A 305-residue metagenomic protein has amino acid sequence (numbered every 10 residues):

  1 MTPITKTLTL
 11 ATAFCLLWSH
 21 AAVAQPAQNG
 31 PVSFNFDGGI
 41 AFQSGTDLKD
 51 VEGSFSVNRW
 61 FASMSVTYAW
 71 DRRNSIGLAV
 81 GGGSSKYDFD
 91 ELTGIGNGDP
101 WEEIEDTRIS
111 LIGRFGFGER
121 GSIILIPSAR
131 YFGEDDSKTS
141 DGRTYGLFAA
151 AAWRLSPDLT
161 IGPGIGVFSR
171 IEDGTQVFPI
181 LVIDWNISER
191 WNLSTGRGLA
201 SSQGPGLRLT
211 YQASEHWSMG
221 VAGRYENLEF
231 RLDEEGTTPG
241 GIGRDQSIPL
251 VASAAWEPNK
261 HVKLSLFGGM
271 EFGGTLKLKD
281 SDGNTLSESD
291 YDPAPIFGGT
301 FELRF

Functional and structural regions predicted by a protein language model:
A24-L92, R190, G196, M219 (+2 more regions): Short glycine/proline- and aromatic-enriched beta-strand/turn motifs that initiate or cap beta-hairpins
G38-F42, I123-G133, D158-S169, L181-S201 (+2 more regions): Transmembrane beta-strand segments that form the barrel wall of outer-membrane beta-barrel proteins
L48-E52, T93-D99, Y131-S137, F148 (+5 more regions): Extracellular loop and loop/strand-boundary signature of outer-membrane beta-barrel proteins
E52-N58, G98-E105, K138-R143, I171-T175 (+3 more regions): Replace "Gram-negative outer membrane beta-barrel proteins" with "bacterial and organellar outer membrane beta-barrel
N58-M64, E105-L111, P127-Y131, Y145-A149 (+5 more regions): Hydrophobic, lipid-facing positions within transmembrane beta-strands of outer-membrane proteins
V66-W70, F115, W153, V167 (+6 more regions): Residue-level signature of outer-membrane beta-barrel architecture
R72-L78, E119-L125, P157-P163, R190-S194 (+3 more regions): Repeated loop/turn-to-beta-strand initiation elements of outer-membrane beta-barrel proteins
I180-R190, A252-V262, S289-F305: Outer-membrane beta-barrel "beta-signal"
